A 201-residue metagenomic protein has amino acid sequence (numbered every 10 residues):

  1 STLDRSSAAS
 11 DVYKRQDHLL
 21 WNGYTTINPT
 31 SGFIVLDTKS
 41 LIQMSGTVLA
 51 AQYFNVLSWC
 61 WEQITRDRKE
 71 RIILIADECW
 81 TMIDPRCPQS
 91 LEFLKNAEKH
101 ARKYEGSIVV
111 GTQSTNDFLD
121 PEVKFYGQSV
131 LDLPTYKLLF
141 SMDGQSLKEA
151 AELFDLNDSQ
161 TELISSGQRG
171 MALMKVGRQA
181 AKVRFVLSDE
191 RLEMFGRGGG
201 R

Functional and structural regions predicted by a protein language model:
T2-A9, Y13: Single conserved hydrophobic/aromatic residue that forms the stacking wall/gate of nucleotide- or nucleobase-binding
S6, N28-P29, L131: A short, aliphatic-rich alpha-helical micro-motif
A9, S31-I34, G170: A generic secondary-structure signal marking the coil-to-beta-strand transition
K14-L20, V56-W59: A Trp-anchored, charged/polar loop motif used as the substrate-binding/catalytic surface of acyl/ester-handling
D17-M44: The Walker A/P-loop phosphate-binding site
N28, G32, E78, G196-R201: C-terminal anchoring/interaction modules
K39-L163, D189: Conserved P-loop NTPase motor cores
S159-R201: Phosphate-binding and hydrolysis-coupling loops of NTP-dependent motor/remodeling domains
